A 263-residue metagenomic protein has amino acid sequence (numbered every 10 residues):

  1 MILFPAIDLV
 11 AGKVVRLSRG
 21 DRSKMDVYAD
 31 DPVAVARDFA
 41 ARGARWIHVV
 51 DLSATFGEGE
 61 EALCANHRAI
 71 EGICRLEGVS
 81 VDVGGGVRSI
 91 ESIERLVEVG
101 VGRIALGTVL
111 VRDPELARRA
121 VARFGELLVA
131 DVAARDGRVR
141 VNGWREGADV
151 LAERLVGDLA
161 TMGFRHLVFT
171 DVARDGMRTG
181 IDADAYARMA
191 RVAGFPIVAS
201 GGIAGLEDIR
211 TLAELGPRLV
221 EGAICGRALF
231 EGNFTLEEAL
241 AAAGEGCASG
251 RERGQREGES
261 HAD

Functional and structural regions predicted by a protein language model:
I2-A6, W46, G78-D82, G102-A105 (+5 more regions): Structural preference for beta-strand elements that scaffold enzyme active sites
D8, F39, I47, L96 (+5 more regions): Conserved, mostly hydrophobic/aromatic
A11-V15, G20-S23, E94-V97, V101-D175: Conserved anion-binding
Y28-F39, R88-E94, A148-D158: Short, acidic/polar
W46-A65, T108, V168-R178: Glycine-rich, proline-tolerant flexible connector loops at the mouths of alpha/beta enzymes
E58-D82, R118-A133, R178-G205: Alpha-helix-loop-beta-strand connector modules within alpha/beta enzyme cores
E77-R103, D184-L219, F234, A239: Catalytic cores of alpha/beta
L116-R123, L128, A213-C225, L229-D263: C-terminal helical cap(s) of enzyme catalytic domains, especially alpha/beta-barrels
